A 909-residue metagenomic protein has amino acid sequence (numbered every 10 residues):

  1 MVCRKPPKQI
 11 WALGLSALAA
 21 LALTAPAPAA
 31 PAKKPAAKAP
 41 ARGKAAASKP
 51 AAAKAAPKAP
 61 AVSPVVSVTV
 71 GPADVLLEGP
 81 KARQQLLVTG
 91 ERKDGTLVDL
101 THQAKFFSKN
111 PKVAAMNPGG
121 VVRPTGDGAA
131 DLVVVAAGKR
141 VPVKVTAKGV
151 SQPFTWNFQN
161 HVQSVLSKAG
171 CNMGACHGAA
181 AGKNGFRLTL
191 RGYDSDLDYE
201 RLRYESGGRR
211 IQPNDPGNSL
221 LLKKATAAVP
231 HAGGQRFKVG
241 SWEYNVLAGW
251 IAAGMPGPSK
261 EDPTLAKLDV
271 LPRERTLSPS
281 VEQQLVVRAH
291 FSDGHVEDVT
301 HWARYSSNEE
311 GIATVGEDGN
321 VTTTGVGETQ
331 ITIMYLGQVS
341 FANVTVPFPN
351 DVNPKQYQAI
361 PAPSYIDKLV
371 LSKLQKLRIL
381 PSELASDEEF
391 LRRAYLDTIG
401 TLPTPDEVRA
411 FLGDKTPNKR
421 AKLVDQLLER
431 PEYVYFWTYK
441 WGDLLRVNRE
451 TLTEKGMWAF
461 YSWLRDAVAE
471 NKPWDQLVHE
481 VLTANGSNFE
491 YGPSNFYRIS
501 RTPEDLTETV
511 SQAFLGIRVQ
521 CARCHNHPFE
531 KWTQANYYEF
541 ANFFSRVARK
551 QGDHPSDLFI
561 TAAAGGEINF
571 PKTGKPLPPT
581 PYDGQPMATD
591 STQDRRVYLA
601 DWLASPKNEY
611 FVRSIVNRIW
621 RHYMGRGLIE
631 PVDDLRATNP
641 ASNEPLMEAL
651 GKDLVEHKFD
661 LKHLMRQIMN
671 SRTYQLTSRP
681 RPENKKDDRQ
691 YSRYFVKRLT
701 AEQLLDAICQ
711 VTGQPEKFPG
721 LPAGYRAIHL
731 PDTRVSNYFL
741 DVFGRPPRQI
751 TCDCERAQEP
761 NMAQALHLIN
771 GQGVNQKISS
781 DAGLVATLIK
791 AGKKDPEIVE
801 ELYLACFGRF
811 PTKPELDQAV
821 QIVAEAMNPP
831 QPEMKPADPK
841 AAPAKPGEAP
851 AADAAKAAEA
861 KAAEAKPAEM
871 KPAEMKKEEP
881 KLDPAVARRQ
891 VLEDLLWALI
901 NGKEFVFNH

Functional and structural regions predicted by a protein language model:
M1-Q9: N-terminal secretory signal peptides that target proteins for export/translocation
A12-A22: Bacterial N-terminal signal peptides
P26-K168, H177-T189, D196-Y199, L222 (+3 more regions): Extracytoplasmic soluble-region selector
D131, A253, G325-V344, E432 (+3 more regions): Structured, non-catalytic alpha/beta "coupling" segments that mediate domain-domain communication and provide generic
K144-L197, I211, D215-N218, A227-A248 (+8 more regions): Sequence context surrounding c-type heme c attachment/ligation sites in exported
Q358-E432, W437-P719, P746, I750 (+7 more regions): Primarily short, surface-exposed interaction patches in extracytoplasmic proteins
T712, G720, R726-H729, F739-G744 (+1 more regions): Long, His/Glu/Asp-enriched segments that create or flank divalent metal/ion-associated functional microenvironments
